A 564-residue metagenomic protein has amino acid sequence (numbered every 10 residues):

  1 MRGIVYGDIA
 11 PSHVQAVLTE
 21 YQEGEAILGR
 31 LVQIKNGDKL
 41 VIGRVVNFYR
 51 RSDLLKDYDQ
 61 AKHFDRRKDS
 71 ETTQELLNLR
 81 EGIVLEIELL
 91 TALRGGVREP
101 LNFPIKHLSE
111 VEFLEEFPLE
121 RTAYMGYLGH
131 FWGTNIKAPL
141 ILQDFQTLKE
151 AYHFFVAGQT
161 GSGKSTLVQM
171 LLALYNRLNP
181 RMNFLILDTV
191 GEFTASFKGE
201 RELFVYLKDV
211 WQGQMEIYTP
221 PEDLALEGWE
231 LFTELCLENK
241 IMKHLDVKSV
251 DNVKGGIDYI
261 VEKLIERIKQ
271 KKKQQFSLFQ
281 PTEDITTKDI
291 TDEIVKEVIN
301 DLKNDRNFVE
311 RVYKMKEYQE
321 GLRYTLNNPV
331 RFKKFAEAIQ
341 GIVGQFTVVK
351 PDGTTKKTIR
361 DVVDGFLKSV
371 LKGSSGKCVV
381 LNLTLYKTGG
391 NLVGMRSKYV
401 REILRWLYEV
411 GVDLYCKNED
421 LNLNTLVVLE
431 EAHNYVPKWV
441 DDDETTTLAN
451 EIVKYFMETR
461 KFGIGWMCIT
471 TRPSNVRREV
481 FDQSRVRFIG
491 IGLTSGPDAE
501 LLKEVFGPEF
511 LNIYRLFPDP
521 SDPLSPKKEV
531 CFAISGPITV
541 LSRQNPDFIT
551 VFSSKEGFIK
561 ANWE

Functional and structural regions predicted by a protein language model:
M1-A157, L171, L421-L423, R487: Basic- and hydrophobic-enriched, low-structure N-terminal and domain-boundary segments that flank ATP-binding catalytic
T122-A151, T355-L385: The Walker A/P-loop phosphate-binding site
Y127-I217, R478, E500, E504 (+2 more regions): Glycine-rich phosphate-binding loop of nucleotide-binding enzymes
Q146-Y152, G161, V380-V412: Conserved ABC ATPase signature
L185, V379-L381, V427: Hydrophobic positions in the central parallel beta-sheet of the AAA+
W211-T358: Helical/strand "switch-coupling" subdomains that flank nucleotide/phosphate-binding cores, especially in P-loop NTPases
N391-N512: Conserved P-loop NTPase motor cores
S525-E564: Conserved P-loop NTPase motor module
